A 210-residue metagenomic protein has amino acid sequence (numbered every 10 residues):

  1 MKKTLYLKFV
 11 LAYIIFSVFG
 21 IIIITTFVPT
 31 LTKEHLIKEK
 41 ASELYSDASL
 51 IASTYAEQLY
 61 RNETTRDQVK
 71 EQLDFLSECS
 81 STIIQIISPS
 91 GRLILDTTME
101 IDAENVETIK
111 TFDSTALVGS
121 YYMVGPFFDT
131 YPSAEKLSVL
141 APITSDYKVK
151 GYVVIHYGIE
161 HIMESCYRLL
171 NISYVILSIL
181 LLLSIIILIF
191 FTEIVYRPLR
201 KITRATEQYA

Functional and structural regions predicted by a protein language model:
M1-L93, T98-I101, E164: Juxtamembrane segments flanking the first transmembrane helix of membrane-anchored signal-transduction proteins
A12, T25-K33, I172, I176-R197: Cytosolic-side ends of inner-membrane transmembrane helices, especially those that anchor bacterial signal-transduction
L50, H161, A205-Y209: The DHp (HisKA) dimerization/phosphotransfer helix of two-component histidine kinases, specifically the helical stretch
L59, T144-D146, V154-Y174: Helix-start (N-cap) segments at beta->loop->alpha junctions that couple sensory/regulatory domains to adjoining helices
K70, D96-A134: Extracytoplasmic/periplasmic sensor domains and loops in membrane signaling proteins
P132-P142: A short beta-strand signature within small-molecule sensing/ligand-binding domains used in signal transduction
V149: Glycine-rich acetyl-CoA-binding "A-motif" of GNAT/NAT acetyltransferases
I194-A210: Membrane-proximal alpha-helical signal-transduction linkers
